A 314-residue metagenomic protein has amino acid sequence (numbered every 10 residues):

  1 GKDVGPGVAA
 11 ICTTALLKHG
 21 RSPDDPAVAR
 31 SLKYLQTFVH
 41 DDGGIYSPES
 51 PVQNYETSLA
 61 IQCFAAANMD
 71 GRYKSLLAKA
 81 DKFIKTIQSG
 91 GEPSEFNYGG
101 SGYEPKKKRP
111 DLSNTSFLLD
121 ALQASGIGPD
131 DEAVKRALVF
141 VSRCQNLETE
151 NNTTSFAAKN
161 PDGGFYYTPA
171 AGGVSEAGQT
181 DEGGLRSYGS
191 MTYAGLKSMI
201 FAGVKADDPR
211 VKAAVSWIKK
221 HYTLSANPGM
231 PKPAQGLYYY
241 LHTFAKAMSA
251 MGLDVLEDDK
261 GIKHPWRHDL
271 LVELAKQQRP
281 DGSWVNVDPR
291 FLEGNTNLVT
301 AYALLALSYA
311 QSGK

Functional and structural regions predicted by a protein language model:
G1-V28, D41-K82, I87-V272, K276-K314: An alpha-helical repeat/solenoid feature that recognizes helix-turn-helix modules
L32-F38: Active-site-surrounding "flap" and adjacent substrate/cofactor-binding loops of secreted or lumenal enzymes, prototyped
